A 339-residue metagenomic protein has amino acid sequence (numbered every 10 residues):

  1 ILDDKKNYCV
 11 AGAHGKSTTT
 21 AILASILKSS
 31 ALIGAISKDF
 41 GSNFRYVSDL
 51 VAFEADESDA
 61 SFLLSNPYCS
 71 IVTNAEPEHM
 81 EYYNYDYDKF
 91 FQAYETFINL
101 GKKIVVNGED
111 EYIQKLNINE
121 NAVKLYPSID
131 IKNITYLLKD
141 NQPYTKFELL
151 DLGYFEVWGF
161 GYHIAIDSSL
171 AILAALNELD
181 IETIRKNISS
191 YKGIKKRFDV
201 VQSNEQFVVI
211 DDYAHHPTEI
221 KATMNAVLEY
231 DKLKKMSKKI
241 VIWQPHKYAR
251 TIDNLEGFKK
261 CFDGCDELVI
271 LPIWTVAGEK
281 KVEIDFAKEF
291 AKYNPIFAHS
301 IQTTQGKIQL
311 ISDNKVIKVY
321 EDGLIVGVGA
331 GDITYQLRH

Functional and structural regions predicted by a protein language model:
I1, L32-G34, E120-Q142, E156-Y162 (+2 more regions): Beta-strand->loop->alpha-helix junctions that form or flank phosphate-binding loops in nucleotide-handling enzymes
I1-A122: Phosphate-binding loop of NTP-binding sites
A13, I33-I36, D49, E54-D56 (+9 more regions): Fold-independent oxyanion-binding glycine-rich loops and adjacent beta-strand/coil segments at enzyme active sites
A24, S168-N177: Short, small-residue alpha-helix embedded
A31-L32, D49-F53, M80-D86, F147 (+5 more regions): Short, flexible loop segments at the rims of nucleotide/cofactor-binding pockets, characterized by
E95, I118-A122, G161-H163, L173-H339: ATP-dependent carboxylate-amine ligase
L149-Y154, Q206: Glycine-centered tight beta-turn/hairpin loop motif at sheet-sheet or coil-to-beta transitions
